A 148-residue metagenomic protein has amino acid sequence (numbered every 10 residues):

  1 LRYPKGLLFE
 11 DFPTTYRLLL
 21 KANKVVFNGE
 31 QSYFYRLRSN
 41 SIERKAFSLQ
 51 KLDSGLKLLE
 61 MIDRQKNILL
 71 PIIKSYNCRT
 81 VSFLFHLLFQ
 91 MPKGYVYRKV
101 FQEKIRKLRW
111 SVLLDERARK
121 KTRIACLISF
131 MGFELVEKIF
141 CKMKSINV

Functional and structural regions predicted by a protein language model:
L1-S48: Conserved nucleotide-sugar donor-binding catalytic segment
L18-L19, N40-R44, G55, L84 (+2 more regions): Charge-rich, low-complexity amphipathic helices in intrinsically disordered tails/linkers adjacent to domains
K21, L87-Q90: Active-site catalytic microenvironments for nucleophilic, acid-base chemistry
E30-S39, R44-L70, Y95-V112: Catalytic core of nucleotide-sugar-dependent glycosyltransferases
I68-C78, E116-R123: Structural motif
S75-L87: Amphipathic alpha-helical repeat scaffolds of TPR domains
K93-V148: Membrane-interface aromatic/basic loop that binds lipid-linked glycans or pyrophosphate carriers, typified by
